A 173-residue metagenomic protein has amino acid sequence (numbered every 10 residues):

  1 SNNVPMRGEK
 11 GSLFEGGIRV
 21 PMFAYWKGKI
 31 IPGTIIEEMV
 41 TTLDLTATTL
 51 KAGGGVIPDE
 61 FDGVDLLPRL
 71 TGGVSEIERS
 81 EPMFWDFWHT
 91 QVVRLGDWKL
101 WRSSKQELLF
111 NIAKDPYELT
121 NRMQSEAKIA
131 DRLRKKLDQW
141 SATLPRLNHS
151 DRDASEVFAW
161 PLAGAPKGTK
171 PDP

Functional and structural regions predicted by a protein language model:
S1-E60, V64-I77: Substrate-binding rim/cap in mid-to-C-terminal beta-strand-loop elements of soluble/periplasmic
G8, A24, R94-L95, R102: Conserved hydrophobic "DFG−1" position in protein kinase catalytic cores
K10-E15, M83-F84, T90: Short Gly/Pro-enriched turn/cap motifs at secondary-structure boundaries
V20, R79-S80, L95-W98: Loop/turn elements at helix/coil->beta-strand transitions in domains of secreted/extracellular proteins
M22, L109-N111: Hydrophobic beta-strand positions in blades of beta-propellers and related beta-sheet-rich domains
L45, L50, G96, S104-Q106 (+1 more regions): Long, internal low-complexity/basic segments
H89-W101, L108: Short, surface-exposed beta-strand/loop micro-motifs that present aromatic residues
